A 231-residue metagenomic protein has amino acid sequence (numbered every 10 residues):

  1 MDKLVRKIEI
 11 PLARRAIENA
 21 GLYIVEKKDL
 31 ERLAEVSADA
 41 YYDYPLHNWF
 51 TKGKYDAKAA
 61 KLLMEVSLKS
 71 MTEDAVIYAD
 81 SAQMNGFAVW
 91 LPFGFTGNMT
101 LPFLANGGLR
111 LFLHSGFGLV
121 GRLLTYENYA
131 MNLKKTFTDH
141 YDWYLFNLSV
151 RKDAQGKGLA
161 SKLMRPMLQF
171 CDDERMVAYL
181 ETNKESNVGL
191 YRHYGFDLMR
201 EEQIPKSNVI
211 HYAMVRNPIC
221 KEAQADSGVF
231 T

Functional and structural regions predicted by a protein language model:
G21-E35: A short beta-loop-alpha structural element at the N-terminal edge of CoA-dependent acyl/N-acetyltransferase catalytic
K54-V76: Active-site rim helix/loop that mediates acceptor-substrate recognition in acyltransferases
E73-W90, R151: Conserved beta-hairpin
F87-S149, P205-K206: Conserved acyl-donor/pantetheine-binding loop and adjacent beta-alpha core of acyl/acetyltransferases and related
Y141-W143, F170-N183: Conserved GNAT acetyl-CoA-binding A-motif
V150, G156-Q169: Conserved acetyl-CoA-binding loop-helix of GNAT-fold acetyltransferases
S161, D173-R175, K184-E201: Conserved active-site alpha-helix within GNAT-family acetyltransferase domains
M176, L180-E185, I204-F230: C-terminal "cap" of GNAT-fold acetyltransferases
